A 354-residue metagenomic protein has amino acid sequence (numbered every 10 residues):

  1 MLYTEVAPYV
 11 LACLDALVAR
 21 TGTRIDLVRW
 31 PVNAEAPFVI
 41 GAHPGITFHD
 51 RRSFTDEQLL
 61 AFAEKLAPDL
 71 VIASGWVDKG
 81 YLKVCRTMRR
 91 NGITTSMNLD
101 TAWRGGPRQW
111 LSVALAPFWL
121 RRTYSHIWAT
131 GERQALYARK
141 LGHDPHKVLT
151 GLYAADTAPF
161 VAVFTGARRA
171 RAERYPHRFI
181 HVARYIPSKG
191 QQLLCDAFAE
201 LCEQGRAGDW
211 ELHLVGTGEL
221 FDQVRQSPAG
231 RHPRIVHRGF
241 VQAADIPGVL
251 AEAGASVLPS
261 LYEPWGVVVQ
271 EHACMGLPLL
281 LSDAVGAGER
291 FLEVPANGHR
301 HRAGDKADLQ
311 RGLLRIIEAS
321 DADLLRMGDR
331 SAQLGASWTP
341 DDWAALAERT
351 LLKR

Functional and structural regions predicted by a protein language model:
I93-L111, T123-H126, T157: A short, histidine- and acid-enriched strand-loop-helix "catalytic/donor-clamping" loop that lines the nucleotide-sugar
Y124-R174: Donor nucleotide-sugar binding/catalytic pocket of nucleotide-sugar-dependent glycosyltransferases
R169-K189, C195-A199: Conserved donor-binding/catalytic core segment of Leloir-type glycosyltransferases
D222-V241: Nucleotide-activated donor-binding/catalytic signature segment of Leloir-type glycosyltransferases, i.e., the conserved
F240-V241, G248-A253: Short alpha-helical donor nucleotide-sugar binding micro-motif in glycosyltransferases
L261: Aromatic "clamp/platform" in nucleotide-sugar-dependent glycosyltransferases that forms part of the donor/acceptor
P278-S282: Short hydrophobic beta-strand element within catalytic cores of glycosyltransferases and related nucleotide-activated
V294-K306, R315-D321: Conserved acidic donor-binding segment of nucleotide-sugar-dependent glycosyltransferases
